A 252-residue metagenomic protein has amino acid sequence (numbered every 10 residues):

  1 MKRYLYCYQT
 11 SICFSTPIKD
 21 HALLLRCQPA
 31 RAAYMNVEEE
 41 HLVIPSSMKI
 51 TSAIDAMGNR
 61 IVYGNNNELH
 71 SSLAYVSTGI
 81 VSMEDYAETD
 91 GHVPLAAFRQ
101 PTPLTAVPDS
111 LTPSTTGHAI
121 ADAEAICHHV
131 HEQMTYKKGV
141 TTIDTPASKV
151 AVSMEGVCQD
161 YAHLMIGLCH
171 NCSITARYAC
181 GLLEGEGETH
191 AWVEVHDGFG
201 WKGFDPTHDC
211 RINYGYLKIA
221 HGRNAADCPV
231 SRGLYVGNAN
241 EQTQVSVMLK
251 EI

Functional and structural regions predicted by a protein language model:
M1-M83: Intrinsically disordered, low-complexity N-terminal segments that are enriched in acidic
K2, Y8, L23, I174 (+2 more regions): Structural beta-strand/beta-sheet cores of well-ordered domains, especially the beta-sheet scaffolds that support
S11, S15, A22, E39 (+8 more regions): Generic secondary-structure boundary/loop-capping signal
C13-L24, T135-T142, E188-A191: Short N-terminal helix-initiation segments at or just after the protein's N-terminus
P17-H21, Y34, E84-E88, K202-F204 (+2 more regions): Intrinsically disordered, low-complexity acidic/polar segments
L25-M35, E40-L42, D209-R232, Q244 (+1 more regions): Glycine-rich, small/acidic residue-mixed loop/short-helix segments
D85, T89-G156, L164-I166, A225 (+1 more regions): Secondary-structure boundary elements
D160-A239: Hydrophobic/aromatic-rich core segments of domains that either
